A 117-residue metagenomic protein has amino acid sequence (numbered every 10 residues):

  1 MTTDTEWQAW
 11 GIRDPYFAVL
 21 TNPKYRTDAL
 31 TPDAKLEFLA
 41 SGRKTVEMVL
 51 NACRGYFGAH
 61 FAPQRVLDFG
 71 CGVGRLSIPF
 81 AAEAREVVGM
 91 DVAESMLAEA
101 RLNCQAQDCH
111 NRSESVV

Functional and structural regions predicted by a protein language model:
M1-D4, G42-V46, A93: A structural signal for well-ordered alpha-helical scaffolds and beta->alpha junctions
M1-P32: N-terminal, positively charged/glycine-rich alpha-helical extensions of SAM-dependent methyltransferases
T27-K44: Short, contiguous, helix-prone interaction/anchoring segments in small proteins
A40-P63: Conserved alpha-helix/loop element of class I SAM-dependent methyltransferases that forms part of the SAM/SAH-binding
A62-G70: Conserved class I S-adenosyl-L-methionine
L67, R75-V117: Class I SAM-dependent methyltransferase SAM/SAH-binding core
